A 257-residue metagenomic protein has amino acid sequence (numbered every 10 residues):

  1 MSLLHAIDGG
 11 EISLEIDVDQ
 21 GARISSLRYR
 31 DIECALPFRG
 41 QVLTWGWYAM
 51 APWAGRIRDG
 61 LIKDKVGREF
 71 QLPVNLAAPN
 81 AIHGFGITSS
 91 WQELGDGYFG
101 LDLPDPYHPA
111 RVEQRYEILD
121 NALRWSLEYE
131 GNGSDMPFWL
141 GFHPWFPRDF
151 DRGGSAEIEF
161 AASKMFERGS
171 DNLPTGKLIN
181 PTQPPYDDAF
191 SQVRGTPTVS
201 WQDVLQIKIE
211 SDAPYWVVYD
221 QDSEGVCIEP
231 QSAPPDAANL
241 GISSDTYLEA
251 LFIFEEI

Functional and structural regions predicted by a protein language model:
M1-D8, Y98-P104, Y186-I257: Beta-strand-rich recognition/accessory modules
M1-E69, G195-S211, T246-I257: Beta-strand-rich N-terminal accessory domains
H5, L14, F99, V112-Q114 (+4 more regions): Hydrophobic residues positioned within well-ordered beta-strands of beta-sheet architectures
D59-L61, E113-R115, A238-I242: Beta-strand-rich interaction surfaces with strong enrichment in secreted/lumenal proteins
K63, S126, H143-W145, G225-Q231: Active-site scaffold segments
P73-D120: Extended, loop-rich substrate-binding clefts of extracytoplasmic carbohydrate-active enzymes
L101-D149: Acidic, contiguous internal or C-terminal segments within carbohydrate-active enzymes that form a structured patch used
D135-P137, P144-D212: Active-site/ligand-binding surface loops and adjacent short beta/alpha elements that line catalytic pockets across
